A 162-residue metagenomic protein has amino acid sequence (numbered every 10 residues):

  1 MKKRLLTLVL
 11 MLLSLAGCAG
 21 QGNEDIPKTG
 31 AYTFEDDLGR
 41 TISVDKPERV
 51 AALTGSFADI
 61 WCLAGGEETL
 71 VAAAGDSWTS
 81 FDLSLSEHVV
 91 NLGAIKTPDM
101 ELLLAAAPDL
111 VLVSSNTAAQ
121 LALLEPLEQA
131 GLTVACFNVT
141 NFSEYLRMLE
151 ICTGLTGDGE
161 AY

Functional and structural regions predicted by a protein language model:
R4-L5, G17-D59, G159-Y162: Bacterial Sec-exported substrate-binding components of ABC uptake systems
L6, C62-G65, L124-E125: Short amphipathic alpha-helical segments
L10-G17: Hydrophobic core
T29, D37, D45-E48, G65 (+6 more regions): Extracytoplasmic
G30-A31, T41, A122-Y162: Extracytoplasmic substrate-binding proteins
P47-A51, T69, T133: Residues that mark the start of a beta-strand
A52-A106, L110-T117: A short, structured surface patch at a secondary-structure boundary
